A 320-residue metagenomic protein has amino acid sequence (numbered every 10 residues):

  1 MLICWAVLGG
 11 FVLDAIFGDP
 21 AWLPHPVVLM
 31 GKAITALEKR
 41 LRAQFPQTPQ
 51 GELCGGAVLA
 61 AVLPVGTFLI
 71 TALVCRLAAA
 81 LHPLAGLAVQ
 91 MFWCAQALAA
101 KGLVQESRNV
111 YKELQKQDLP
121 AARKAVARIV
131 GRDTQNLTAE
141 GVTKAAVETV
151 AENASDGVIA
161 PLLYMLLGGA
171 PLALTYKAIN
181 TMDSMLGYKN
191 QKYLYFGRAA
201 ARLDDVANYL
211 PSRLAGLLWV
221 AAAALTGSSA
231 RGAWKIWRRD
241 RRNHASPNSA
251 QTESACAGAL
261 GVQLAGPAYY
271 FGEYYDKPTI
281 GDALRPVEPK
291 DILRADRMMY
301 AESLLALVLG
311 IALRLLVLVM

Functional and structural regions predicted by a protein language model:
M1-T175, I179, G187-M320: Hydrophobic alpha-helical transmembrane segments
S184: Glycine-rich phosphate/dinucleotide-binding loop and adjoining beta-alpha-beta core of small-molecule
